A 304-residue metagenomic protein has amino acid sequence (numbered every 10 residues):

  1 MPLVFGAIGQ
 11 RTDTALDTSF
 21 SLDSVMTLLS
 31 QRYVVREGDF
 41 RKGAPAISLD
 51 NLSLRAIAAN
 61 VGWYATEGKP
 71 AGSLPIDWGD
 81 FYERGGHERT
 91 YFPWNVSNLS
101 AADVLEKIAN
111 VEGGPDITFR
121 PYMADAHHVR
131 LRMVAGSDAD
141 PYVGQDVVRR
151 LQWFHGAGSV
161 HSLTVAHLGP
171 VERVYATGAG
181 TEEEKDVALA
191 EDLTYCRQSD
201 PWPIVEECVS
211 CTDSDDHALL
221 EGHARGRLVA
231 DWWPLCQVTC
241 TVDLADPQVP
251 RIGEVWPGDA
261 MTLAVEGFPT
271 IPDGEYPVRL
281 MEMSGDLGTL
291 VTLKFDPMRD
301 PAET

Functional and structural regions predicted by a protein language model:
M1-A7, T118, R173-Y175: Ordered hydrophobic segments in well-structured contexts
M1-D23, T27, T262-P297: Short beta-strand and beta-hairpin "edge-sheet" elements
M1-Y82: Surface-exposed cap/loop segments at beta↔alpha junctions
Q10-L29, W78-P170: Short beta-strand-centered interaction patches in the first periplasmic/extracellular domains of large envelope
V35-K42, L151-W153, K294-M298: Short intrinsically disordered coil segments
A58-W63, L105-N110, T262: Generic solvent-exposed, charged/amphipathic alpha-helical segments that serve as macromolecular interface scaffolds
R130-V134, G253-W256, G288-D296, T304: Extended non-globular C-terminal regions
S137-M283, E303-T304: Acidic, small/polar-enriched beta strand-loop surface segments
